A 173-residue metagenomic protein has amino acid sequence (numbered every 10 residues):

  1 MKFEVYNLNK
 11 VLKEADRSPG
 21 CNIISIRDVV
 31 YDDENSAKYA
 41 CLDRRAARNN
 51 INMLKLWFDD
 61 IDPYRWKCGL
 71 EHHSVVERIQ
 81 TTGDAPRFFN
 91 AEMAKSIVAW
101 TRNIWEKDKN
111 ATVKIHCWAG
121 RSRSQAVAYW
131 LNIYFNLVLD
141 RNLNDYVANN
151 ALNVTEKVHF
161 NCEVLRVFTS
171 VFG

Functional and structural regions predicted by a protein language model:
M1-D59: Glycine-rich, flexible N-terminal cofactor/catalytic loop recognition
C21, N110-V113, N144: Residue-level recognition of the N-termini of beta-strands and the immediately preceding loop/turn
V29, W118-A119, L152-V154: Short beta-alpha junction loops
D32-D33, P63-R65, R121-A126: Short catalytic/ligand-binding loop motif for oxyanion handling, primarily in non-cytosolic enzymes, centered on
A46-I51, K107, I133-D145: Structural alpha-beta junctions
N50-V113: Helix-loop module immediately N-terminal to the HCX5R catalytic loop in PTP-like cysteine phosphatase domains
K109-F135: Catalytic cysteine-centered active loop of the rhodanese-like fold, especially the PTP/DSP P-loop
Y129, L137-G173: Cysteine-dependent PTP/DSP-like catalytic domain, specifically the C-terminal lobe
